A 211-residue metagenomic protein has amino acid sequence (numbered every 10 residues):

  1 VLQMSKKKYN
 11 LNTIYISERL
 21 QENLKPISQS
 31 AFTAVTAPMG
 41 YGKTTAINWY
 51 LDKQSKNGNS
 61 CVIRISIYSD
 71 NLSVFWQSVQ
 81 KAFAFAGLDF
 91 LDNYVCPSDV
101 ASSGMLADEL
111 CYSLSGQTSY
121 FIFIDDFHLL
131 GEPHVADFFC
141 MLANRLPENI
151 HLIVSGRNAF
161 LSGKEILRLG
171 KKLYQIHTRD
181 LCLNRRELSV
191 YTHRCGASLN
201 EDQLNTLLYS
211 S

Functional and structural regions predicted by a protein language model:
V1-K25, N93: Conserved adenine-nucleotide phosphate-binding loops and their immediately adjacent elements
L2, S73-N93, A107, C111: Conserved NTP-binding/hydrolysis module of P-loop NTPases
P26-I27, N57, Y112-Q117, A143-N149: Conserved catalytic network of the ASCE P-loop NTPase/AAA+ motor domain
T33-R64: P-loop NTPase Walker A phosphate-binding motif
A37-M39, C61-N71, C96-D99, T178-R179: A short hydrophobic beta-strand->loop->alpha-helix junction that borders the nucleotide-binding pocket of P-loop NTPases
T45-W49, H134-S210: Alpha-helical sensor/transducer elements of the RecA-like P-loop NTPase core
C96, L110-V135: Conserved P-loop NTPase "ATPase switch" module shared by AAA+ and STAND
